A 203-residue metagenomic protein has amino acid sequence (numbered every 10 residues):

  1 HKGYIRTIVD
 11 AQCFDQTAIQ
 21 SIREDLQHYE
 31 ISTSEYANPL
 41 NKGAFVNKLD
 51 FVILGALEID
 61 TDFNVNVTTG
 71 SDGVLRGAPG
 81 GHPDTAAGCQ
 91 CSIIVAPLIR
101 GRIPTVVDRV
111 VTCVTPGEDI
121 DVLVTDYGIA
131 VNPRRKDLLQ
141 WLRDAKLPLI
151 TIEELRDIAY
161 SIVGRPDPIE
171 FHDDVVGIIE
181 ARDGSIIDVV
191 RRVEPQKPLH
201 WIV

Functional and structural regions predicted by a protein language model:
G3-V203: Conserved phosphate- and dinucleotide-binding cores of soluble alpha/beta proteins, encompassing both enzyme active
